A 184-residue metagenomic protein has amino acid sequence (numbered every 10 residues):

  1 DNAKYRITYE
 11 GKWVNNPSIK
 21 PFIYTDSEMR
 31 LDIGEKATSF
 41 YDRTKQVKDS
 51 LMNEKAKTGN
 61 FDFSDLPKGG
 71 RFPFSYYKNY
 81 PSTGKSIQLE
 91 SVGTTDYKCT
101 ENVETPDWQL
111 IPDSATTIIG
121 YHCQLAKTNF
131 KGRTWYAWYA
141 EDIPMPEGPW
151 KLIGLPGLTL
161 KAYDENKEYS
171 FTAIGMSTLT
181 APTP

Functional and structural regions predicted by a protein language model:
D1-T116, H122, W135-Y136, K167-P184: Extracellular or lumenal secretory-pathway regions
I118-I119, F130: Structural motif
Q124-T183: Gly/Pro-enriched, hydrophobic low-complexity segments that function as extracytoplasmic propeptides/linkers
